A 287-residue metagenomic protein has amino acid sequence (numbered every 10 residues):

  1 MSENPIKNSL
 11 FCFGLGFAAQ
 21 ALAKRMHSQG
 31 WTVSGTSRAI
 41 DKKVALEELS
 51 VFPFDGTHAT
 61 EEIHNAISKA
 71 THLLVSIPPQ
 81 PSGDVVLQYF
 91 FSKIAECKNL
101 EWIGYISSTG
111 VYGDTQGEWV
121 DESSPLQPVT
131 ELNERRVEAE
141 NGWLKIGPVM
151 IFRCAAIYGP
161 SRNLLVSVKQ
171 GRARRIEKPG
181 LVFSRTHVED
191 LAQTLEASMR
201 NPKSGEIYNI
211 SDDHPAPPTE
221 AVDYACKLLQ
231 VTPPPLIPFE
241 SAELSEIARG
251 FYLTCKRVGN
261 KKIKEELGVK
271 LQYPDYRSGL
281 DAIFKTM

Functional and structural regions predicted by a protein language model:
A19-Q20: N-terminal Rossmann-fold NAD(P) dinucleotide-binding loop
I63-Y105, E138: NAD(P)-cofactor binding segment of oxidoreductase domains
Q116-I151: Catalytic helix-loop patch of NAD(P)-dependent Rossmann-fold dehydrogenases
V137, K145-I146, I157-V168, A197-Y208 (+1 more regions): Glycine/proline-rich active-site loop of Rossmann-fold NAD(P)-dependent oxidoreductases
G142-F183: NAD(P)-dependent short-chain dehydrogenase/reductase
T194, N201-A248: Mid/C-terminal beta-alpha module of Rossmann-like enzyme folds, strongest in SDR-family dehydrogenases/epimerases
D223, A242-K270: Conserved C-terminal active-site "lid" loop/helix of NAD(P)H-dependent oxidoreductases that clamps the redox cofactor
P274-M287: Amphipathic terminal alpha-helices
